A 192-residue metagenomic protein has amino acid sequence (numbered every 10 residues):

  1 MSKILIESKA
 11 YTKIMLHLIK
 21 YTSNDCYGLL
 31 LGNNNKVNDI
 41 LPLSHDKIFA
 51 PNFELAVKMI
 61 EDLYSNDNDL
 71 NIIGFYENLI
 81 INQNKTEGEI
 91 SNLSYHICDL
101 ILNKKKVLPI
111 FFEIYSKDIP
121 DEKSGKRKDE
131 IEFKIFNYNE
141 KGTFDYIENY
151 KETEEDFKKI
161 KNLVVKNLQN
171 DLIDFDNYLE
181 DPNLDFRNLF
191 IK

Functional and structural regions predicted by a protein language model:
M1-I72, I80-K192: Conserved beta-strand-loop surface patch within small alpha/beta domains used for substrate/adaptor or ligand engagement
